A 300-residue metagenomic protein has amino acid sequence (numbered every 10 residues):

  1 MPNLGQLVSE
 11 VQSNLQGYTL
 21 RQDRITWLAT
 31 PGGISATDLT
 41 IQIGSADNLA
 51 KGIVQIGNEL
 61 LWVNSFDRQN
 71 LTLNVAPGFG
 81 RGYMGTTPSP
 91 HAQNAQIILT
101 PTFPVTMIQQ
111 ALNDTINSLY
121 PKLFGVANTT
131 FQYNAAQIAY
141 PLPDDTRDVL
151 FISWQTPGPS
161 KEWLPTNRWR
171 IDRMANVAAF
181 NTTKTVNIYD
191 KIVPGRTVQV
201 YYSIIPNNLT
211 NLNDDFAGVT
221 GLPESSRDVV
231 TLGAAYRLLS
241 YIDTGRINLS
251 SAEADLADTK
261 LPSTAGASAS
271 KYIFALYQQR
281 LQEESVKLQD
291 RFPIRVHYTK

Functional and structural regions predicted by a protein language model:
M1-S35, A46-T72, T87-K300: Glycine-enriched, solvent-exposed interface loops adjoining structured elements
L39-N48, G57, P77-M84: A structural micro-motif recognizing beta-strand termini and the immediately following turn/loop segments
